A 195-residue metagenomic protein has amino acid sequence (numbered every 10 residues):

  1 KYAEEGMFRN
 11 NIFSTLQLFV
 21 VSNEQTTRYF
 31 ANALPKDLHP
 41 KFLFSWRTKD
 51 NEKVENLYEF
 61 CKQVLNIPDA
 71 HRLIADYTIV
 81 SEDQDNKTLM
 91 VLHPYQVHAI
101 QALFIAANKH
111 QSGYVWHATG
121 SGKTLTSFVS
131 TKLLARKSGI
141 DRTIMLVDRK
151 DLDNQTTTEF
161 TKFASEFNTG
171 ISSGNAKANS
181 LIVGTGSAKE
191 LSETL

Functional and structural regions predicted by a protein language model:
K1-R142, K150-F167, T194-L195: ATP-dependent helicase/translocase motor core
V147: Conserved acidic E/D residue at the C-terminus of a beta-strand in Rossmann-like folds
A164-L195: Inter-Walker segment of RecA-like/P-loop motor cores
